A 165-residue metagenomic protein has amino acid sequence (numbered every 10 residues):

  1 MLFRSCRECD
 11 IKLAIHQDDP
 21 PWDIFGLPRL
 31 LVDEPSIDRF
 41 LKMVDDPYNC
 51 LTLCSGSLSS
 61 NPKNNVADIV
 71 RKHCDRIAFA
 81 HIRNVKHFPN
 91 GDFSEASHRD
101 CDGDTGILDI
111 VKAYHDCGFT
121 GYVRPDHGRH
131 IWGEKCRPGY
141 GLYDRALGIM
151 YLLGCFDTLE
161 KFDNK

Functional and structural regions predicted by a protein language model:
M1: Active-site-proximal, glycine-rich beta->alpha crossover segments in alpha/beta enzymes that shape flexible
R4-E8, K12, W22-K165: Histidine-acidic metal/acid-base catalytic patches
D19: Helix-loop segments that flank and shape redox-cofactor active sites
